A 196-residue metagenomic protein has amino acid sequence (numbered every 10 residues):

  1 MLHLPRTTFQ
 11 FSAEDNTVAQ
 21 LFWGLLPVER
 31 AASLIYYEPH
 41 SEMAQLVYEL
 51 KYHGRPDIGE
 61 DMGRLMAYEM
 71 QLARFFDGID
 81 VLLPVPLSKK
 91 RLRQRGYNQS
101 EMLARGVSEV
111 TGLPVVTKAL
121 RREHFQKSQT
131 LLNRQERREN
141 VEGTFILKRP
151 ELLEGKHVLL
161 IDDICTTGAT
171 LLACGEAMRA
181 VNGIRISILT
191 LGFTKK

Functional and structural regions predicted by a protein language model:
M1-K196: Glycine-rich phosphate/pyrophosphate-handling loop used in enzymes and phosphotransfer proteins
